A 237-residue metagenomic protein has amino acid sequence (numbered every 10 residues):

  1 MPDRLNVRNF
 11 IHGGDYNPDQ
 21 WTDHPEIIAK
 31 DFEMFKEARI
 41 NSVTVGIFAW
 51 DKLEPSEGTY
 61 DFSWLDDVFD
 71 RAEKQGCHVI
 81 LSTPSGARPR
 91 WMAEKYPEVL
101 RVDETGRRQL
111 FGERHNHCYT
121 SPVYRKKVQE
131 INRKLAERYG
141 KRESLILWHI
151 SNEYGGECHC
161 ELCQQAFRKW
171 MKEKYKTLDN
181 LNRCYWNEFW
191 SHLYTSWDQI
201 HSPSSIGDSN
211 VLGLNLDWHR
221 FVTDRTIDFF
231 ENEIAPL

Functional and structural regions predicted by a protein language model:
D3-H24: Boundary/entry segment of secreted carbohydrate-active catalytic domains
L5-H12, R39-N41, E73-V79, K141-I146: Short, well-ordered coil/turn segments that N-cap beta-strands
P18-Q20, A49, S85-A87, N152-Y154: Active-site-proximal loop/turn and secondary-structure-junction residues that shape catalytic pockets, frequently
W21-H24, K52-S56, T120, E157-C158: A generic structural signal for short coil/turn motifs at secondary-structure boundaries
T22-D23, Y60, K127, R225: Residues that cap or flank secondary-structure elements
I28-Q109, R133-A136, F230-P236: Aromatic-lined substrate-binding rim segments of carbohydrate-active enzymes
T105-L237: Polysaccharide-binding and catalytic clefts of secreted carbohydrate-active enzymes
